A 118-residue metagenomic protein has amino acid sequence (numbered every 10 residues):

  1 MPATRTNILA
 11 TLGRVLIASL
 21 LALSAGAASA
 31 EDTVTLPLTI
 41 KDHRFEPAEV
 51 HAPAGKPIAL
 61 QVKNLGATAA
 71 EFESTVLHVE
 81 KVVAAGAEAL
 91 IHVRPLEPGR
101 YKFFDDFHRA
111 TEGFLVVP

Functional and structural regions predicted by a protein language model:
P2-L16: Bacterial N-terminal signal peptides that target proteins for export
V15-S19, A28: Cleavable N-terminal signal peptides
D32-G55: N-terminal edge beta-strand
D32-P37, V83-P118: Extracellular/periplasmic metallocenter environments
A48-V50, H78-V82: Beta-strand-rich interaction surfaces with strong enrichment in secreted/lumenal proteins
I58, T68-A70, G113: Short beta-strand/loop motifs in extracellular/secreted proteins, especially within beta-sandwich accessory domains
V62-N64: Asparagine-centered strand-capping/turn motif at beta-strand->loop junctions
